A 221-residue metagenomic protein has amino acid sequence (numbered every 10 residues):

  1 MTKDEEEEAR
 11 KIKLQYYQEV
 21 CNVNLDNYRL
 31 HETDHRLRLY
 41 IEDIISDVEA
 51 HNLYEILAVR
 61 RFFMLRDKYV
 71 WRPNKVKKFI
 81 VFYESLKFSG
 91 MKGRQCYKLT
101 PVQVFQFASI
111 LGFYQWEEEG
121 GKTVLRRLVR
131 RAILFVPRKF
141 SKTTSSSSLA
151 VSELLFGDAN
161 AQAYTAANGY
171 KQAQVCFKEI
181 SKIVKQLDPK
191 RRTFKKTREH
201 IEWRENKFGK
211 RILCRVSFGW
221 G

Functional and structural regions predicted by a protein language model:
M1-G221: Phosphate/NTP-binding elements of NTP-utilizing enzymes
